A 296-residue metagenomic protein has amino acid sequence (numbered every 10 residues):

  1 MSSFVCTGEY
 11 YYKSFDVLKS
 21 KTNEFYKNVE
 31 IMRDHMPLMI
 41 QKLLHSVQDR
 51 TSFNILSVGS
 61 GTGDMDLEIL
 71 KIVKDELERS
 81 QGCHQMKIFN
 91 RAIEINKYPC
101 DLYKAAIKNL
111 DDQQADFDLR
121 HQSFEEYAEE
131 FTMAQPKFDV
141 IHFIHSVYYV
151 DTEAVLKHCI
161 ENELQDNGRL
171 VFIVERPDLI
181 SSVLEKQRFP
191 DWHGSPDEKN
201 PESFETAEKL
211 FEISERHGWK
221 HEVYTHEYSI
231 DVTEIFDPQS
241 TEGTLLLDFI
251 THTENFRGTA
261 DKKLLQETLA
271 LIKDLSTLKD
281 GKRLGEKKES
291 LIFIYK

Functional and structural regions predicted by a protein language model:
M1-R50: Class I SAM-dependent methyltransferase Rossmann-like catalytic core, especially the SAM/SAH-binding loop
N54-Y127: Class I SAM-dependent methyltransferase SAM/SAH-binding core
E129-I141: A short acidic, Gly/Pro-enriched loop at the edge of an enzyme's catalytic core that lines a small-molecule cofactor
F138-A154: A short SAM/SAH-binding and catalytic strip from SAM-dependent methyltransferases
A154-R169: A short glycine-rich, Lys/Arg-flanked "PGG" loop and its adjoining helix->strand segment in the class I
R169-P201: Conserved class I S-adenosyl-L-methionine
P201-G218: Short alpha-helix
K220-K296: Conserved Class I S-adenosyl-L-methionine
